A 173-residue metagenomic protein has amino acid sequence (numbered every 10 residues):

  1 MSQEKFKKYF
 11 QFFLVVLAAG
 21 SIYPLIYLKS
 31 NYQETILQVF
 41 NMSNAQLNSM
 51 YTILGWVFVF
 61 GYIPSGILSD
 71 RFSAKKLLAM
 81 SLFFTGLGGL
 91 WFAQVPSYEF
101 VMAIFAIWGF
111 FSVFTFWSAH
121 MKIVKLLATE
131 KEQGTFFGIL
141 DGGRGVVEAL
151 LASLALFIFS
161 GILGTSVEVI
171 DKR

Functional and structural regions predicted by a protein language model:
K5-N31: Pair of pore-lining "gating" transmembrane helices in MFS-fold secondary transporters
L28-N41, V124: Membrane-interface helix caps of multi-pass secondary transporters
S49-I67: Central cavity-lining transmembrane alpha-helices of secondary-active solute carriers, predominantly the Major
F83-S97: C-terminal ends and interior cores of transmembrane alpha-helices in multi-pass membrane transporters/permeases
E99-T115: Hydrophobic core of transmembrane alpha-helices in multi-pass small-molecule transporters, especially MFS/SLC-type
F114-T129: Intracellular juxtamembrane helix-capping segments at the cytosolic ends of symmetry-related transmembrane helices
G134-S160: Glycine-rich segments within core transmembrane alpha-helices of 12-TM secondary carriers
